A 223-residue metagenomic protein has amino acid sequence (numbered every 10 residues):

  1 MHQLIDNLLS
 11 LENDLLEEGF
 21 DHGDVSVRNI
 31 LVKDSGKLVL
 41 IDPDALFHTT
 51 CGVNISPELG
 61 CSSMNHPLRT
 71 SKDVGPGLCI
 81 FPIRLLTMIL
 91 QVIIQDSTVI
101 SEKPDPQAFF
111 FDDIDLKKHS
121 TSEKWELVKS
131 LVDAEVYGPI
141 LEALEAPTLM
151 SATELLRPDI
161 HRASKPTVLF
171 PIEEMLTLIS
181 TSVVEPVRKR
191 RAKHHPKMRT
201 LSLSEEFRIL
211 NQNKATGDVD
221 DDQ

Functional and structural regions predicted by a protein language model:
L8-L16: Short C-lobe core helix of eukaryotic-like protein kinase catalytic domains
L16-V27, V32: Catalytic-loop of the protein kinase fold
N29-I41: Conserved protein kinase catalytic/activation segment
D42-F47: Activation of the activation-loop gatekeeper triad in protein kinase-fold domains
N54-L68: Conserved activation segment of eukaryotic-like protein kinases, specifically the C-terminal portion of the activation
L68-G77: Conserved end of the kinase activation segment
V92-D222: Helical subdomain adjoining the active site within ATP-dependent kinase catalytic cores
